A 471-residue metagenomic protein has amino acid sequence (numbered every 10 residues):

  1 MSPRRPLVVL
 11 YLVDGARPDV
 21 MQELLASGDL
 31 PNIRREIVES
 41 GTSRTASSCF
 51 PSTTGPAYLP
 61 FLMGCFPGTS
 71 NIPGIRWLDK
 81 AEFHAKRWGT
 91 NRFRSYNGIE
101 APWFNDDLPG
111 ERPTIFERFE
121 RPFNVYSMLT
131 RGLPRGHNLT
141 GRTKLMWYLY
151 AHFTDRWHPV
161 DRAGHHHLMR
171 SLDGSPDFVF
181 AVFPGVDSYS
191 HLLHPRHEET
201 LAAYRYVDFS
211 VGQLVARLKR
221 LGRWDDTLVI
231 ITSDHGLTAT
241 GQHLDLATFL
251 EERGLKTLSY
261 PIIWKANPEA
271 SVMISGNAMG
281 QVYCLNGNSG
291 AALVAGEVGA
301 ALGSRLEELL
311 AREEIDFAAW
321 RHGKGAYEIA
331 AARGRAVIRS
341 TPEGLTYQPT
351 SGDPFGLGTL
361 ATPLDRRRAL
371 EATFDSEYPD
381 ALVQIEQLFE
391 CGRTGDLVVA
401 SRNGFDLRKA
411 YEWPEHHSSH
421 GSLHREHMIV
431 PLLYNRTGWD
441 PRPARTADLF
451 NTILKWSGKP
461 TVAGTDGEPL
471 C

Functional and structural regions predicted by a protein language model:
M1-T42, S52, T465: Active-site-proximal N-terminal segment of extracellular/periplasmic enzymes that hydrolyze or transfer
L12, T45, R121-S127, F178-V182 (+4 more regions): A structural signal for short, well-ordered beta-strand segments and their strand-loop junctions that often border
L24-G28, L139-G141, H194-E198, H243-L250 (+2 more regions): Short secondary-structure boundary/capping segments
T53-P56, W224, G241-D245, L250 (+2 more regions): Short, solvent-exposed loop/turn segments at the edges of secondary structure
Y58-E198, A203-Y206, E328-D375, T394 (+1 more regions): His/Asp/Glu-rich, glycine-adjacent segments that coordinate divalent cations and/or stabilize oxyanion chemistry on
Y206-E251, E328, V398-A400, I453: Metal-dependent active-site segment of extracytoplasmic phospho-/sulfohydrolases and closely related
N267-D440, T446, F450: Active-site neighborhoods of enzymes that stabilize oxyanions during catalysis
G438-L449, L454-C471: Long, positively charged, glycine-interspersed low-complexity recognition regions
